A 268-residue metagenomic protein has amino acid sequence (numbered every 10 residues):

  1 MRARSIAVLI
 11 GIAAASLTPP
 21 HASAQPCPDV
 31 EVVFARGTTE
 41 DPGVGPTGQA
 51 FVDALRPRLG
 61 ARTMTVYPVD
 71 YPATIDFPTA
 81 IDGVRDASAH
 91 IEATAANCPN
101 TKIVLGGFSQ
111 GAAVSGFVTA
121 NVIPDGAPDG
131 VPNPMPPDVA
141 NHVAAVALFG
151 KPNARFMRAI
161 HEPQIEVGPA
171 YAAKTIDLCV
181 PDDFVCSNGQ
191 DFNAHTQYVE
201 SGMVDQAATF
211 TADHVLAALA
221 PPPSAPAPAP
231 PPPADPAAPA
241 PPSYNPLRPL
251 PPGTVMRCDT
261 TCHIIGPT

Functional and structural regions predicted by a protein language model:
M1-A24: Secretory targeting and sorting signals
P26-C27, G60-A61, N97-C98, P137-N141 (+1 more regions): Extracellular/periplasmic catalytic domains that process cell-envelope and extracellular macromolecules
C27-K102, L178-V204, A208, D213-P252 (+3 more regions): Active-site catalytic motif of lipid deacylating hydrolases and related acyltransferases
D53-L59, A159-K174, L178-V180: Active-site-adjacent alpha-helix of alpha/beta-hydrolase-fold enzymes
L59, V122-G126: Active-site catalytic pocket residues across diverse enzymes, especially alpha/beta-hydrolases
L105-G111, S115-G116: Gly/Ala-rich beta-loop-alpha elbow adjacent to hydrolase catalytic centers
D125-A145, I165: Short mixed-charge
A147-A154, V180-D182: Active-site nucleophile loop of the alpha/beta-hydrolase fold
